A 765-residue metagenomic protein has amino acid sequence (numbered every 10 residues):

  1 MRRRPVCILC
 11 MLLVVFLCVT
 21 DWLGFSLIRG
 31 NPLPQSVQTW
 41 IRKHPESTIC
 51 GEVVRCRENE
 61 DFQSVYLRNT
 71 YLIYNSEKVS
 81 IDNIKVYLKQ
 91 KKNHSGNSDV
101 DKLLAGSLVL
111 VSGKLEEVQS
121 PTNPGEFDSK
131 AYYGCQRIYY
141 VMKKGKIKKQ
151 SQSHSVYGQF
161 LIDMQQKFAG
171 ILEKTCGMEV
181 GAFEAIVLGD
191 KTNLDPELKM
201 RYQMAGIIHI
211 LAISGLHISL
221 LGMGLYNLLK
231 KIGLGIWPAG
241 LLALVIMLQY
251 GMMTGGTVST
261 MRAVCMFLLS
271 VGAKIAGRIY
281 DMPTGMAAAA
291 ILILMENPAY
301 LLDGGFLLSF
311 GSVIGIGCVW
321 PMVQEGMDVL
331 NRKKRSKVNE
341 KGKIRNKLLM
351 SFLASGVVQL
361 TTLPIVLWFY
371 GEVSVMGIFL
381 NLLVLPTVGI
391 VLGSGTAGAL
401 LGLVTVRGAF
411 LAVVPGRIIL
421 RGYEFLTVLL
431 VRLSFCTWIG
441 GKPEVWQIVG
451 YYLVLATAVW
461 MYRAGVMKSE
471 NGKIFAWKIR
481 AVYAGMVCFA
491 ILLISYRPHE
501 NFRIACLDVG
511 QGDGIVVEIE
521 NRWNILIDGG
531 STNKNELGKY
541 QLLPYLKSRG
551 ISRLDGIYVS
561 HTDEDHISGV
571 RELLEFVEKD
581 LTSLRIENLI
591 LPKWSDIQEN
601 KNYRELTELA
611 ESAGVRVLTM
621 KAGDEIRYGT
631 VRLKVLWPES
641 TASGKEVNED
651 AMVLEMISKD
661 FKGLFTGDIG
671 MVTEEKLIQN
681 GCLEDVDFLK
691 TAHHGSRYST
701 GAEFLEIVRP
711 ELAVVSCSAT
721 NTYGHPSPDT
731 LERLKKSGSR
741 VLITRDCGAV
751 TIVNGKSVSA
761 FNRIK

Functional and structural regions predicted by a protein language model:
M1-W22: Start-transfer (signal-anchor) and selected internal transmembrane alpha helices of multi-pass inner/ER membrane
V14, W22-H209, K539-P544, R553 (+5 more regions): Membrane-interface helix/helix-cap signal primarily in integral membrane proteins
F16, D195-I378, S394, G440-H499 (+4 more regions): Hydrophobic alpha-helical transmembrane segments in multi-pass membrane proteins
C18-P32, A490-N501: Membrane-interface motif at the C-terminal end of an N-terminal transmembrane signal
S95-L108, S112-K114, Y132, V329-K343 (+1 more regions): Non-globular, low-confidence helical/coil segments that flank catalytic cores
C135-M266, V271, L360, A505-L507 (+6 more regions): Aromatic-rich juxtamembrane segments at the membrane interface
Y157-T175, E179-F183, V187-D190, L198 (+11 more regions): Hydrophobic alpha-helical segments of integral membrane proteins, encompassing both true transmembrane helices
